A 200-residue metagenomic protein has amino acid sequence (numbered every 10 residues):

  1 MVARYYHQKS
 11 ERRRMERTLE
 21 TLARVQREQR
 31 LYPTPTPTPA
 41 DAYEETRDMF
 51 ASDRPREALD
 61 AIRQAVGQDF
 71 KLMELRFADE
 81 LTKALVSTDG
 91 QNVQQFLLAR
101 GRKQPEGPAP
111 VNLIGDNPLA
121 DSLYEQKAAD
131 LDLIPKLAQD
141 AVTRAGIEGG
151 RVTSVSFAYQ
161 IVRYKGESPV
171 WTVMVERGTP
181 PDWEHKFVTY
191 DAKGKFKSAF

Functional and structural regions predicted by a protein language model:
V2-M15: Hydrophobic single-pass membrane-insertion segments
R12-L85, D89: Extracytoplasmic low-complexity, Pro/Thr/Ser/Ala/Gly-rich segments that lie immediately after a secretion/anchoring
R14, P39-F50, V155-R163, P169-V170 (+3 more regions): Predominantly extracellular/lumenal beta-strand repeat domains
E20-P39, A99-A120: Short, compositionally biased low-complexity segments
R47-S52, Q126-P135, Y190-D191: General structural signal for secondary-structure boundaries
A61-F96, F157-T189: Exposed beta-strand-loop-beta-strand "reactive/processing" segments of non-cytosolic proteins
Q94-I114, P181-F200: A short, surface-exposed beta-strand/turn
G107-T153: Long, charged/polar, surface-exposed segments that mediate recognition or autoinhibition
